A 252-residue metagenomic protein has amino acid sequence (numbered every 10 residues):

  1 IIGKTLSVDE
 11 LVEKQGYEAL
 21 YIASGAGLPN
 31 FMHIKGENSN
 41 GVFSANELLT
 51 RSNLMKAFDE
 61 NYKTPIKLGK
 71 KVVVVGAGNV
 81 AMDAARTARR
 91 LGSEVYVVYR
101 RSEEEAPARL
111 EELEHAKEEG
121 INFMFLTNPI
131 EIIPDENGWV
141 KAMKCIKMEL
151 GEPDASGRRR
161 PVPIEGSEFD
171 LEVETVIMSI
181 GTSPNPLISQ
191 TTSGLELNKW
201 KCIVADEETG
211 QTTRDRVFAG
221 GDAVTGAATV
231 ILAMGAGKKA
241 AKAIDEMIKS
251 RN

Functional and structural regions predicted by a protein language model:
I1-I34, E131-K144, E149-E152, T175-I177 (+1 more regions): Feature captures the FAD/FMN-dependent oxidoreductase FAD-binding
I1-Y17, R109-N122, D170: N-terminal Rossmann-like dinucleotide/flavin-binding domain of flavoprotein oxidoreductases that bind FAD/FMN
N38-G69, P153-A227: FAD-site-proximal beta/loop scaffold in flavoenzymes
A57-S93: Rossmann-like NAD(P)H-binding beta-loop-alpha module
A77, R100-S102, D222: Cofactor-binding loop segments of dinucleotide-utilizing enzymes, especially the Rossmann-like FAD- and NAD(P)+-binding
A85-E131, N252: Rossmann-like dinucleotide-binding cores of NAD(P)H-dependent redox enzymes
A223-R251: A conserved FAD-binding loop/helix module that cradles the flavin
